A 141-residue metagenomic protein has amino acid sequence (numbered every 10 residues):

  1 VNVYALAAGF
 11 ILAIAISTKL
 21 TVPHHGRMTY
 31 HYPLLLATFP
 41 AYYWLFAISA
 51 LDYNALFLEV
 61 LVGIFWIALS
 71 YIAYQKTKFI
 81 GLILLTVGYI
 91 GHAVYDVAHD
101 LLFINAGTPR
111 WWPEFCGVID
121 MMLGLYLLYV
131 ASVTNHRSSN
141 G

Functional and structural regions predicted by a protein language model:
V1-L12, D52-A55: Hydrophobic transmembrane alpha-helical segments in integral membrane proteins
L6-H25: N-terminal signal-anchor/start-transfer transmembrane helix
G9-A15, F65-A68, V118-V130: Hydrophobic cores of alpha-helical transmembrane segments in multi-pass inner/ER membrane proteins, independent
K19-H24, L45-A50, V97-N105: Juxtamembrane "helix-exit" motif on the non-cytosolic side of transmembrane helices
L20-Y32, L51-N54, Q75-F79, V133-N140: Membrane-interface helix-boundary motifs at transmembrane edges
G26-T38, L58-V62, L82-G91: Cytoplasmic-side transmembrane-helix entry/capping segments in multi-pass membrane proteins
A47-I64, P113: A loop-to-helix transmembrane entry motif
K76-I83, V87, Y95-W112: Membrane-helix boundary connector in multi-pass membrane proteins
